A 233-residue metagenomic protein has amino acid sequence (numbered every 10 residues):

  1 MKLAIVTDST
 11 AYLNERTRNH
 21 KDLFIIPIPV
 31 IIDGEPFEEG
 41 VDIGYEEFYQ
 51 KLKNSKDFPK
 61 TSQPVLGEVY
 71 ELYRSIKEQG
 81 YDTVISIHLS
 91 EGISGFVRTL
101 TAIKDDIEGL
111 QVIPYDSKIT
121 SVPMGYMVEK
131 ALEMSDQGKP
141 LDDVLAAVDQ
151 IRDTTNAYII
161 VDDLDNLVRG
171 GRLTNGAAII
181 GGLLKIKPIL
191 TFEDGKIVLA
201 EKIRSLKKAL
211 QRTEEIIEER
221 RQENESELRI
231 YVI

Functional and structural regions predicted by a protein language model:
M1, K21, Q79-D82: Structured loop/turn residues at beta-strand edges in well-structured enzyme cores
A4, T10-F24, P29, E35 (+4 more regions): Mixed-charge interfacial surface used for oligomerization/domain docking and macromolecular partner engagement
P36-S86, S90-S94, R98-D106: Class I S-adenosyl-L-methionine
Q63, D116-K118: Short beta->alpha junction loops
Y81-V84, Q111-D116: Short, flexible active-site-proximal loops enriched in glycine and acidic residues
